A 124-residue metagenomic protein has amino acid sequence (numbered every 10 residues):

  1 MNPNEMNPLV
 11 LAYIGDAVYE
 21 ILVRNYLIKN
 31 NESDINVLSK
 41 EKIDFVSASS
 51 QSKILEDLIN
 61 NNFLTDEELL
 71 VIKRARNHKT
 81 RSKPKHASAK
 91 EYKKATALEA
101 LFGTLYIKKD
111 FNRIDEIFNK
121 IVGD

Functional and structural regions predicted by a protein language model:
M1-D124: Double-stranded RNA-binding/processing signature
